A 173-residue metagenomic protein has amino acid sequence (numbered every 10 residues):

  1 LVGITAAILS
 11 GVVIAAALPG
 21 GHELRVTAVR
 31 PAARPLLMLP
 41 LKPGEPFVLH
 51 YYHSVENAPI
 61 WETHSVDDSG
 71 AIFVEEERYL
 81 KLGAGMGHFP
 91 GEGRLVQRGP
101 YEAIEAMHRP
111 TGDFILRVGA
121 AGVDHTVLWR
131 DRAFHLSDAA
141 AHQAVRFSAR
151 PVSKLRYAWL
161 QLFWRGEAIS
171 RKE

Functional and structural regions predicted by a protein language model:
V2-P19: Hydrophobic membrane-insertion alpha-helices, especially the h-region of bacterial N-terminal signal peptides
E23-T27, H88-F89: Phosphate-binding glycine-rich loops and adjacent basic patches that engage nucleotide phosphates, nucleic-acid
R25-K81: N-terminal secretory signal peptides
I72, G85-E173: Mature, soluble, non-transmembrane domains
